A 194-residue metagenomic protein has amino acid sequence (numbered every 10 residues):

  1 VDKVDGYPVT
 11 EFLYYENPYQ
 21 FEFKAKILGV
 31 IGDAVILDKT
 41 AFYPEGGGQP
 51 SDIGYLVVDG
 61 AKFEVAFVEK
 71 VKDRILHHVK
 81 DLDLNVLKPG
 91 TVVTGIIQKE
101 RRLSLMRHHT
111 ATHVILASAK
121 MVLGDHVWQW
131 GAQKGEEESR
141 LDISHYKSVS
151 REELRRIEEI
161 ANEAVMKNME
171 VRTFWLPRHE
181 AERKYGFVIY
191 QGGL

Functional and structural regions predicted by a protein language model:
V1-L194: A glycine- and charged-residue-rich anion-binding loop/surface
